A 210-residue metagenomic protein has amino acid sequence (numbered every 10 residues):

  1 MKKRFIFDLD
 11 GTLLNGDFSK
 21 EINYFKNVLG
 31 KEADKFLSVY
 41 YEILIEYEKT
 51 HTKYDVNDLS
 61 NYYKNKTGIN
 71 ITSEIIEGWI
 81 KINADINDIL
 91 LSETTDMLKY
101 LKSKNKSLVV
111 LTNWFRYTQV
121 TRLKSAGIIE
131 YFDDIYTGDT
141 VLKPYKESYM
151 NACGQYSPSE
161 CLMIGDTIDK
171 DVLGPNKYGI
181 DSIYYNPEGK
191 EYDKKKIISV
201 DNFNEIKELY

Functional and structural regions predicted by a protein language model:
M1-K3, T95, K99, V109 (+1 more regions): Asp-based, Mg2+/Mn2+-dependent phosphohydrolase catalytic module
M1-Y41: Active-site neighborhood of HAD-like aspartate-dependent phosphohydrolases
L9, N113-W114: Short, well-ordered beta-to-alpha junction loops that form the rim of enzyme active sites and present histidine/acidic
F18, L90, Y145: Conserved donor sugar-nucleotide recognition element shared by glycan-biosynthetic enzymes
S19-K26, V56-N61, R116: An amphipathic alpha-helix signature
E21-K26, I76-N83, Q119: Hydrophobic alpha-helical core bundles mediating ligand binding, dimerization, or RNAP-core interactions
N27-V28, M97-K106: A short, Lys/Arg-enriched amphipathic alpha-helix followed by its capping loop at the start of a domain
K31-D34, L44-I82: A metal-dependent, Asp-based hydrolase signature
